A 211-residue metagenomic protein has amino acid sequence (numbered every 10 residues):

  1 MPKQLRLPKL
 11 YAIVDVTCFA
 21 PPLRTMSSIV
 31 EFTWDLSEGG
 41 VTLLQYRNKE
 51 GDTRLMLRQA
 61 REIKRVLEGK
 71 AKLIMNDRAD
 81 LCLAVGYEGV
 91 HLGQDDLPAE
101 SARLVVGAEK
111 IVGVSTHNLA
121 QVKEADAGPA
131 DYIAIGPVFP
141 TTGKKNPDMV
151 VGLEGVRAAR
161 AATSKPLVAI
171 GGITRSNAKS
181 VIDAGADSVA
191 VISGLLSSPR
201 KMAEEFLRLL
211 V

Functional and structural regions predicted by a protein language model:
M1-L97, L104-Y132, D148, A158 (+3 more regions): Conserved N-terminal beta1-alpha1 strand-loop-helix module at the mouth
D80, E154, A190: Active-site phosphate/pyrophosphate-handling residues
G143-K145: Glycine/threonine-rich flexible loop motifs
V151-R157, D187: Short, glycine-/small-residue-rich phosphate/pyrophosphate-handling segment
G171-G172, G185: A short glycine-leucine-enriched loop at secondary-structure breakpoints that most characteristically corresponds
I182-V191: C-terminal binding/interaction regions
